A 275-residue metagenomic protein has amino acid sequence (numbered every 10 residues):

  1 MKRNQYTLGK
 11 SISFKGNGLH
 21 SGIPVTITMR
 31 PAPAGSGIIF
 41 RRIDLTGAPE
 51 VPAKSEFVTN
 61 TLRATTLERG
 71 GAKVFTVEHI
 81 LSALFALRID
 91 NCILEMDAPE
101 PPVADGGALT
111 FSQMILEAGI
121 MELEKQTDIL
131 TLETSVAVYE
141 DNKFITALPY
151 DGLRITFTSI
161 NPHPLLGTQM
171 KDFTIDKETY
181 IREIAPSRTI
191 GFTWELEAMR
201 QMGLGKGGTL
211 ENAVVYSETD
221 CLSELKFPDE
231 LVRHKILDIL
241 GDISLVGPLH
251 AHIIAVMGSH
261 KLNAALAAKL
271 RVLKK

Functional and structural regions predicted by a protein language model:
M1-D90, E95-K275: C-terminal regulatory domains involved in ligand/effector binding and gene-expression control
